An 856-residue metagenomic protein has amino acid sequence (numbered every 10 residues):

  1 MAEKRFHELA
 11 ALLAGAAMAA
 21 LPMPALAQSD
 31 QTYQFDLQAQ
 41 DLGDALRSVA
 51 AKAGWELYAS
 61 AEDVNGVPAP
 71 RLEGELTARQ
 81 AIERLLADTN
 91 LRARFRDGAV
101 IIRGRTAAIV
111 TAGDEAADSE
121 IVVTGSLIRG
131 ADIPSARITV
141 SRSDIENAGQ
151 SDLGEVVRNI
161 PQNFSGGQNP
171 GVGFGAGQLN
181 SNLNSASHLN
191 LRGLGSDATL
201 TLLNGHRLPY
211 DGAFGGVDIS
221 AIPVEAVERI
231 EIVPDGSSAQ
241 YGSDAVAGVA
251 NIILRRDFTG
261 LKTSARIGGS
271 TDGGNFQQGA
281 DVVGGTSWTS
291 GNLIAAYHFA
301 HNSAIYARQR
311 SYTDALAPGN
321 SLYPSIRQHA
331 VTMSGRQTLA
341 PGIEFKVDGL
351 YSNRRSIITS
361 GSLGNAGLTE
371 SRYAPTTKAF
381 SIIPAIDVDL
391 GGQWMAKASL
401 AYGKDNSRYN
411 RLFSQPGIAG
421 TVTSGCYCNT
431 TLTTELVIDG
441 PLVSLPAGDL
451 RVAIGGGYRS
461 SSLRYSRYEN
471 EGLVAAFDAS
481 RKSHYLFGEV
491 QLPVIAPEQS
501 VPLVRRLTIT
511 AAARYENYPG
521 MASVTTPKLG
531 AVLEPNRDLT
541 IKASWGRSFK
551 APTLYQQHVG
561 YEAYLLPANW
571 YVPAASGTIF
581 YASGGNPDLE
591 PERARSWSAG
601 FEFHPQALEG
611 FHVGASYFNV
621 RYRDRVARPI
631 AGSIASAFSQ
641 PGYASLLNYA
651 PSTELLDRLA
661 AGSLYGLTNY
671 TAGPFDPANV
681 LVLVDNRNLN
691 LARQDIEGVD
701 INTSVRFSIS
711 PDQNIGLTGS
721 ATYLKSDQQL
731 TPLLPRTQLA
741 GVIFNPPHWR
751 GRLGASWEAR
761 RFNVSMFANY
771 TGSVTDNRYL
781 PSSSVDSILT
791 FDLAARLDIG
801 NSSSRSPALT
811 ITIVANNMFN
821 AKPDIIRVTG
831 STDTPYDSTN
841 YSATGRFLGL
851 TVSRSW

Functional and structural regions predicted by a protein language model:
L46-A53, R103-E146, G154: Short, acidic, small-residue-rich periplasmic hinge/interaction motif at the N-terminus of Gram-negative outer-membrane
I101-I102, V156-I160, S187-N190, D218-S220 (+2 more regions): N-terminal periplasmic accessory domains that precede and gate Gram-negative outer-membrane beta-barrel machines
R103, G130, R158-H206: Extracytoplasmic beta-strand/coil segments of soluble accessory domains associated with Gram-negative outer-membrane
H206-P234: Short acidic/polar hinge/loop motifs at secondary-structure boundaries that mediate gating or recognition
D257-G260, T289-S290, L339-I343, D389-M395 (+8 more regions): Short loop/turn motifs that connect adjacent beta-strands in outer-membrane beta-barrel proteins
T259-K262, D272-P384, V388-M395, L400-Y402 (+1 more regions): Transmembrane beta-barrel wall of Gram-negative outer-membrane proteins
R621-D624, K725-S726, N769-T775, L797-W856: C-terminal beta-signal and adjacent terminal beta-strands/loops of Gram-negative outer-membrane beta-barrel proteins
Q713-S803, F819, V828: C-terminal beta-barrel architecture of Gram-negative outer-membrane proteins
